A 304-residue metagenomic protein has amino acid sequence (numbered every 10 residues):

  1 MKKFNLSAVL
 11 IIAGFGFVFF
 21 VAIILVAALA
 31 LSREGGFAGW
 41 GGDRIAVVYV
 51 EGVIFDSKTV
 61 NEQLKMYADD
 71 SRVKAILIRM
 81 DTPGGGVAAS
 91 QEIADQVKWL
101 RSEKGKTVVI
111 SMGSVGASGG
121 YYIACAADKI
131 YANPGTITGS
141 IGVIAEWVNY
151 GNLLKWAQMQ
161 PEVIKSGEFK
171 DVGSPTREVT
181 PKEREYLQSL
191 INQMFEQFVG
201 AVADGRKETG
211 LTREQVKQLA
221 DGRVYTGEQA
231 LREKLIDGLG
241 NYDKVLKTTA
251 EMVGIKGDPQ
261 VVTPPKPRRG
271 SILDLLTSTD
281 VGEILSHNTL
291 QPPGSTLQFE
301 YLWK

Functional and structural regions predicted by a protein language model:
M1-I110, V115-G116, Y122, A127-N133 (+1 more regions): N-terminal organellar transit peptides
I141-I144: Short, charged, surface-exposed secondary-structure boundary motifs
